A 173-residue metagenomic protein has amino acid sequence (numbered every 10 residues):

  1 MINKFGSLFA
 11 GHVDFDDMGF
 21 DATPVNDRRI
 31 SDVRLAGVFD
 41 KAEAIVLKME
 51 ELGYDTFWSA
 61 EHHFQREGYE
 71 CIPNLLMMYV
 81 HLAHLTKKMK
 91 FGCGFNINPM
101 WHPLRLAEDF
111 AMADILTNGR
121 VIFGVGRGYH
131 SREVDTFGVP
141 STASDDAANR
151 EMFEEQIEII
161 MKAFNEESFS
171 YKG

Functional and structural regions predicted by a protein language model:
M1-L85: N-terminal beta1-alpha1-beta2 module of alpha/beta enzyme domains
N3-G37, P99-Y171: Flexible, glycine-rich active-site loops centered on histidine and acidic residues that chelate a metal or position
K48-D55, L85-M89, Q156-I159, A163-E167: A structural motif corresponding to the C-terminal end of an alpha-helix and its immediate exit/capping segment
E50-E51, Y79-K88, F110, D114-V121: Acidic (Asp/Glu)-rich catalytic clusters
F57, F91, V121-F123: Hydrophobic residues within beta-strands of alpha/beta enzymes
A60, G94, G124-G126: Structural motif
F91-P99: N-terminal glycine-rich flavin-associated loop
G94, Y171-G173: Short, hydrophobic secondary-structure boundary micro-motifs
